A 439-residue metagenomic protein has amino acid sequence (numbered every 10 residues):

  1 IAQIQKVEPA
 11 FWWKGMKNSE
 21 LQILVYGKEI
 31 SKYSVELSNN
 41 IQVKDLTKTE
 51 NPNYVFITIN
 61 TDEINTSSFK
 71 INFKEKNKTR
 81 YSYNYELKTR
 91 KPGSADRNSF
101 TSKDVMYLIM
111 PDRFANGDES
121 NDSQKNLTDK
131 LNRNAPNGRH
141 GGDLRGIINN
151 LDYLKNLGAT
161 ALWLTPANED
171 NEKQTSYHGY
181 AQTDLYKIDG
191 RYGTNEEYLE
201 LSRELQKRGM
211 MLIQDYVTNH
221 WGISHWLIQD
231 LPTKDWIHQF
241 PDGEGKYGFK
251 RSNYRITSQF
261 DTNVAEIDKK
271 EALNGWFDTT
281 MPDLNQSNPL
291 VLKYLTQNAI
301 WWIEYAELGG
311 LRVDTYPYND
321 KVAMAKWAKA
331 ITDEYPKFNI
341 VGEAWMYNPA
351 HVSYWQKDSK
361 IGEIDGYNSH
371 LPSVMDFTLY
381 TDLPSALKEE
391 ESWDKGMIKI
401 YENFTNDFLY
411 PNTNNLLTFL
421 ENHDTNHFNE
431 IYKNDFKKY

Functional and structural regions predicted by a protein language model:
A2-S31, T89-R90: Beta-strand/beta-sandwich contexts
K17-S68, N72-N77: Immunoglobulin-like IPT/TIG beta-sandwich domains and homologous Ig-like subdomains
K76-M210, W226: N-terminal structural segment of carbohydrate-active enzymes
V105-Y107, L162-L164, L212-Q214, L311 (+2 more regions): Hydrophobic faces of well-ordered beta-strands that scaffold small-molecule active sites in alpha/beta enzyme cores
G117-A135, R139, M346, Y410-Y439: Loop/helix patches that line or flank the sugar-binding groove of alpha-linked glycan CAZymes
K125-N126, E172-D184, T218-D268, A350-G366: Aromatic- and acidic-residue-enriched segments that line the glycan-binding/catalytic groove of carbohydrate-active
K130-R145, A181-N195, F277-L292, G309-Y318 (+2 more regions): The substrate-binding groove and active-site-proximal loops of carbohydrate-active enzymes, especially glycoside
S202, H220, N298-I300, E304-P411 (+2 more regions): Active-site-proximal helices and loops of the catalytic beta/alpha 8
